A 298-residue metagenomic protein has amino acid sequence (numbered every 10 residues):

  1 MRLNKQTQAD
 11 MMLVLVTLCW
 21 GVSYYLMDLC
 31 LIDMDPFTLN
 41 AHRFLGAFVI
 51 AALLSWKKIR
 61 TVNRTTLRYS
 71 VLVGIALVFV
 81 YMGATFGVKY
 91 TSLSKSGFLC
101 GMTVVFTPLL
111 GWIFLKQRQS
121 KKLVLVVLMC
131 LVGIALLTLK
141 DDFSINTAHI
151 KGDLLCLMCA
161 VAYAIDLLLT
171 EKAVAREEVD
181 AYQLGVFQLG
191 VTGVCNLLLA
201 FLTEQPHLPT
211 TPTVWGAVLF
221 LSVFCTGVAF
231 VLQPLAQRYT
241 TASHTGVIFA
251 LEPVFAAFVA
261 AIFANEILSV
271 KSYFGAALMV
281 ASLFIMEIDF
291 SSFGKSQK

Functional and structural regions predicted by a protein language model:
R2-L3, M11, R43-L45, L139 (+2 more regions): C-terminal-most transmembrane helix of multi-pass membrane proteins
L18-G46, S92, I165-V191, Q205: Juxtamembrane helix-loop-helix junctions in multi-pass membrane proteins
C19, S23-Y24, S55-C100, L136 (+1 more regions): Specific transmembrane alpha-helical segments of multi-pass solute transporters/efflux pumps, especially DMT/EamA
V22, L26-L29, D33, A47-T65 (+5 more regions): Membrane-interface helix-cap regions at the ends of transmembrane helices in multi-pass membrane proteins
N40-H42, S96-M102, T170-G193, T226-I262: Helix-helix packing/entry segments at the starts of transmembrane helices
I50-I59, T103-L128, V254-F274: C-terminal transmembrane-helix exit sites in multi-pass transporters
A51, T107-P108, I113, S144-T203: Transmembrane alpha-helical segments that form core, pore/gating elements of small-molecule transporters/exporters
A51, V71, L77, Q119-D141 (+4 more regions): Hydrophobic transmembrane alpha-helices of multi-pass small-molecule transport proteins
